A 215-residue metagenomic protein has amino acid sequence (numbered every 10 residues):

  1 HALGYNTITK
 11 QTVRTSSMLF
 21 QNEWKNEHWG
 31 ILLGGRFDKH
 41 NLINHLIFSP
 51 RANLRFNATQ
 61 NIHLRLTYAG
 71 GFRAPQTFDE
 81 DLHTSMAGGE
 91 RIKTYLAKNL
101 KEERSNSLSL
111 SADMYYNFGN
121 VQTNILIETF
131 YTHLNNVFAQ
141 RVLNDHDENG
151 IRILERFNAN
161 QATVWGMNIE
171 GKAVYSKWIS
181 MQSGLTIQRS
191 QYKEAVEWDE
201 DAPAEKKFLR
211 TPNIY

Functional and structural regions predicted by a protein language model:
H1, L33-F37, L66-G70, D79 (+2 more regions): Transmembrane beta-barrel strands of outer-membrane/channel proteins
H1-T7, I43-P50, T77-H83, E90-R91 (+4 more regions): Outer-membrane beta-barrel translocator domains and adjoining extracellular loop/strand segments of Gram-negative
N6-R14, H40-L46, M86-G88, K98-R104 (+2 more regions): Replace "Gram-negative outer membrane beta-barrel proteins" with "bacterial and organellar outer membrane beta-barrel
T9-N41, H45-R51, G171-A173, W178-R189: Surface-exposed extracellular loop regions of Gram-negative outer-membrane beta-barrel proteins
R14-F20, G35, F48-L54, L64 (+6 more regions): Hydrophobic, lipid-facing positions within transmembrane beta-strands of outer-membrane proteins
K25-G30, F130-H133, I151, E155-Y215: Gram-negative outer-membrane beta-barrel transporters
E27-H28, N61, N117-T123, W178: Short loop/turn motifs that connect adjacent beta-strands in outer-membrane beta-barrel proteins
N57, R65, N99-F157, T163: Membrane-embedded beta-barrel scaffold of Gram-negative outer-membrane proteins
